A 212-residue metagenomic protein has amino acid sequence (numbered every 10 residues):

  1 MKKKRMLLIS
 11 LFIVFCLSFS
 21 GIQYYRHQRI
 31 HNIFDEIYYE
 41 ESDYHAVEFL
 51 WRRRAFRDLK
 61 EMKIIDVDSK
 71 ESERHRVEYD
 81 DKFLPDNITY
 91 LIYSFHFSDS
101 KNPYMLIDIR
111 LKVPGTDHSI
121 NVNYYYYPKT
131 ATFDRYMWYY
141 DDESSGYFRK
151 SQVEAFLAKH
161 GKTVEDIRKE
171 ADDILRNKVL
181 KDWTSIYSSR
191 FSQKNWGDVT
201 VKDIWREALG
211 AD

Functional and structural regions predicted by a protein language model:
M1-R5: Positively charged n-region of N-terminal signal peptides that target proteins for export
M6-Q23: Hydrophobic membrane-insertion alpha-helices, especially the h-region of bacterial N-terminal signal peptides
L8-F12, K60, G210: Compositionally biased amphipathic helical and low-complexity segments enriched in hydrophobic
L11, R26, S42-H45, E170 (+1 more regions): Generic detector of bulky aromatic hydrophobic side chains
F19-T116: N-terminal export/targeting and maturation segments
R76-D212: Extracytoplasmic electrostatic interaction patches
